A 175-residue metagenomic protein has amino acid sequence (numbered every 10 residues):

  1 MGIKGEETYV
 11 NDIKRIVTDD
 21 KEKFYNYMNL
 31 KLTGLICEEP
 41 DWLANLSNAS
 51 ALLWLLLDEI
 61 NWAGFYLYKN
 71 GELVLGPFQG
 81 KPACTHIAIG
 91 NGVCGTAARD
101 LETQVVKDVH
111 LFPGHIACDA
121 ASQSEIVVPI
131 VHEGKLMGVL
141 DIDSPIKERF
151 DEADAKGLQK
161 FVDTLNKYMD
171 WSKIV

Functional and structural regions predicted by a protein language model:
G2-P77, T164-V175: Intrinsically disordered, low-complexity terminal regulatory regions
I60, Y68-C118: Regulatory sensory and allosteric helical modules in signal-transduction proteins and certain transcription factors
W62, V127, V139: Short hydrophobic/aromatic beta-strand element in the GNAT-like acyltransferase core that lines or flanks the acyl-donor
S124-V131: A short, aliphatic-rich beta-strand micro-motif
V131-S144: Sensory-domain boundary capping and coupling elements
I146-E148: A generic structural motif
F150-Y168: Amphipathic alpha-helical "output/dimerization" segments
